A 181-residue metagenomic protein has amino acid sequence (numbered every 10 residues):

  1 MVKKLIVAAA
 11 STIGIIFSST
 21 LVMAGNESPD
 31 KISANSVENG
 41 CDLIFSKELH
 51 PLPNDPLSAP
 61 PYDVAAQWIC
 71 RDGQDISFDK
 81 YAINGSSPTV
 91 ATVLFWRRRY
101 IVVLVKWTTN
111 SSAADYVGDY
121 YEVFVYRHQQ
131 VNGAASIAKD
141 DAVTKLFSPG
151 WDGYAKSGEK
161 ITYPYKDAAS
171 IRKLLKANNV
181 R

Functional and structural regions predicted by a protein language model:
M1-A9: Bacterial N-terminal signal peptides that target proteins for export
S18-T20: N-terminal signal peptide c-region/cleavage motif recognized by signal peptidases
A24-G40, L49, S111-R181: Acidic, small-residue rich beta-repeat scaffolds with periodic aromatic anchors
C41-P56, Y100-T108: Short beta-strand elements that form the blades of beta-propeller/WD-repeat-like and other beta-sheet-rich scaffold
P56-V64, V117-Y120: Short coil-to-beta strand junction motifs in C2/discoidin
I76-I83: A short beta-strand motif characteristic of beta-propeller blades
S86-V93: Repeated scaffold domains used in trafficking and secretory/extracellular systems, primarily beta-propellers
V93-I101, H128-A134: A short, structured loop/turn motif at beta-sheet edges
